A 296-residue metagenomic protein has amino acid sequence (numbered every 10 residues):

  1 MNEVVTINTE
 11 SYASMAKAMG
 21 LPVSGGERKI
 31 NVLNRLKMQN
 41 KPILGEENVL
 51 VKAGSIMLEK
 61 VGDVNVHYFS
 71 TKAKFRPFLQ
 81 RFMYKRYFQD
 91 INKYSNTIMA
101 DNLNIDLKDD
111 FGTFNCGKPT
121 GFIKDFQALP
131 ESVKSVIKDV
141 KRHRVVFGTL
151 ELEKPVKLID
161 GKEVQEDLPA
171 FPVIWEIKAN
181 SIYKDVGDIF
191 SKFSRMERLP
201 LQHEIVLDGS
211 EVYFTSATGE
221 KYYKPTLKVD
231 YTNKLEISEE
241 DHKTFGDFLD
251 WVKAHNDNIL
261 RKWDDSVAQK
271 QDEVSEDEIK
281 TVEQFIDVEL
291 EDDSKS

Functional and structural regions predicted by a protein language model:
M1-E166, T218-E220, T232, E289 (+1 more regions): OB-fold ssDNA-binding interfaces and closely related basic DNA-contact patches used across DNA replication/repair
S14, K184, D188-R195, D247-D250 (+1 more regions): Charged/polar, solvent-exposed surface patches and flexible loops
L103-D106, T218-I286: Long, highly charged low-complexity segments enriched in Glu/Asp and Lys/Arg with interspersed Ser/Thr
R142-K234: Extended serine/threonine-enriched, polar tracts that run as long, contiguous segments within proteins
K280-T281, S294-S296: Acidic, serine/threonine- and proline-rich intrinsically disordered low-complexity segments
